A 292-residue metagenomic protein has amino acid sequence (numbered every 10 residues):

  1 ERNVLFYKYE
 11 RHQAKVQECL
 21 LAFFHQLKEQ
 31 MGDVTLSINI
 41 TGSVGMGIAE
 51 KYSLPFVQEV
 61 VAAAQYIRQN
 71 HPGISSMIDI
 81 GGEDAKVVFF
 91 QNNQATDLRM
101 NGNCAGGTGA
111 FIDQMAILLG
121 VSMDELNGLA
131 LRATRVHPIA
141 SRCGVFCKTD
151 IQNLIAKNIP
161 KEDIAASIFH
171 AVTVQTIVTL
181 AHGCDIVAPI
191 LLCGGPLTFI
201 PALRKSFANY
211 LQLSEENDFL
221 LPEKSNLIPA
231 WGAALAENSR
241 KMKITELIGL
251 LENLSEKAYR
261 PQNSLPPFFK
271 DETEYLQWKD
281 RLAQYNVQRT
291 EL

Functional and structural regions predicted by a protein language model:
E1-H25, D97-C104: Short glycine-rich, Thr/Ser-proximal phosphate-binding strand/loop in the N-terminal lobe of ATP-dependent enzymes
E1-V4, I74-Q91, T290-L292: Gly/Thr-rich phosphate-binding beta-strand-loop-beta motif of the actin/hexokinase/Hsp70
V44-G45, A181-Y210, P222-N226: Glycine-rich phosphate-binding loops at beta-strand->alpha-helix junctions
F56-V60, F207-W231: Conserved phosphate-binding/catalytic loops in two-lobed NTP-binding clefts
Q94-R135, N226-P229, L235-S239: Glycine-rich phosphate-binding loop plus the immediately following alpha-helix
I112-D113, L220-A258: Glycine-rich phosphate-binding/hydrolytic loop that grips phosphoryl groups
T149-V178: Adenine-nucleotide phosphate-binding core of ATP-dependent small-molecule kinases
R240-L292: Flexible inter-domain linker/hinge segments
